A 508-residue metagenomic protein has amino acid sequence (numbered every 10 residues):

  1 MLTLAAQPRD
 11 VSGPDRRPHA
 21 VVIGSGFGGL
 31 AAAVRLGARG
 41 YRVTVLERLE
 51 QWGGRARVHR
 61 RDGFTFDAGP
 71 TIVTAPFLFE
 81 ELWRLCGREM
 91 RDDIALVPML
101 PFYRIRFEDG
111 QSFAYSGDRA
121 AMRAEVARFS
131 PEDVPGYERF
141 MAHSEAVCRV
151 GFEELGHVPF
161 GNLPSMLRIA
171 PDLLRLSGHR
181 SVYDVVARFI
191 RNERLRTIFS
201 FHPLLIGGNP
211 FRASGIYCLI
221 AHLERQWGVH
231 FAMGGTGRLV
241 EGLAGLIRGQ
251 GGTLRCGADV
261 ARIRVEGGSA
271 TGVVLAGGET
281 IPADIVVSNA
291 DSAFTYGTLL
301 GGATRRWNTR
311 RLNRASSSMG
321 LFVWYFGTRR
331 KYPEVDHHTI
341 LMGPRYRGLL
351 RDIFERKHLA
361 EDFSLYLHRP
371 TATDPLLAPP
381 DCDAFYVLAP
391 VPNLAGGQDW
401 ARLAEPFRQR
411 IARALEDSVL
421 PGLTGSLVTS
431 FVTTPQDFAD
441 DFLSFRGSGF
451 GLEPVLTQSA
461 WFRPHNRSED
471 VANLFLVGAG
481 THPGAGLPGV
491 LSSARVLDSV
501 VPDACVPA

Functional and structural regions predicted by a protein language model:
M1-V21, A38-R39, V455-F462, S468 (+1 more regions): Extreme N-terminal leader/targeting segments of oxidoreductases
L2, R16, A261-P379: Mid-domain catalytic core of redox enzymes that form a hydrophobic substrate pocket/lid adjacent to a catalytic redox
G13-R149: N-terminal glycine-rich phosphate/pyrophosphate-binding loop and immediately adjacent elements
P70, A479-V501: A conserved FAD-binding loop/helix module that cradles the flavin
R106-A213: Rossmann-like flavin
N192-I206, A360-Y366, P421-P483: A glycine-rich dinucleotide-binding beta-alpha-beta segment and adjacent secondary-structure elements that constitute
L219-A276: Helical element adjacent to the flavin cofactor pocket in flavoenzyme catalytic cores
R329-D437: C-terminal segments that line or cap access tunnels to active or ligand-binding sites in enzymes and enzyme-associated
